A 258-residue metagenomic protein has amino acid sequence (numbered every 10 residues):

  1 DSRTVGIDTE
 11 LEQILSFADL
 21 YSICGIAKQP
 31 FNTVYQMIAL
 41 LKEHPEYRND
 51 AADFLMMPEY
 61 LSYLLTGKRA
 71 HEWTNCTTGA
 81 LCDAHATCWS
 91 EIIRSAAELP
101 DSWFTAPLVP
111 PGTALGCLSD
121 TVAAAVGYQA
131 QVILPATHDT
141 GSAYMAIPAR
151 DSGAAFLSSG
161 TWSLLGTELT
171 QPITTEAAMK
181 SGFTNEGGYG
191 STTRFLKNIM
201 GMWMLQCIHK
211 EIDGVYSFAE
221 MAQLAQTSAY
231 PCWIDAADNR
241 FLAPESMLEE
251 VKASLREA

Functional and structural regions predicted by a protein language model:
D1, H71-C76: Nucleotide/phosphate-binding loop and acidic/charged catalytic motifs in nucleotide-binding or -utilizing enzymes
D1-I14: Short alpha-helix plus adjacent loop in nuclease-associated cores
E12-G25, Y35-A70, L81-A96, D120-A258: Active-site core segments that coordinate phosphate-bearing ligands/cofactors across diverse enzyme families
G25-K28, C76-D83, V109-T113: Conserved short loop/turn motifs at secondary-structure junctions
Q29, A52-F54, P107-L108: Short glycine-rich phosphate-binding loop at a beta-alpha junction
E91-T113: A conserved helix-loop-beta module that forms one wall/lid of the active-site cleft in ATP-utilizing catalytic domains
P110-L118, S163: Glycine-rich phosphate-binding loops at beta-strand->alpha-helix junctions
